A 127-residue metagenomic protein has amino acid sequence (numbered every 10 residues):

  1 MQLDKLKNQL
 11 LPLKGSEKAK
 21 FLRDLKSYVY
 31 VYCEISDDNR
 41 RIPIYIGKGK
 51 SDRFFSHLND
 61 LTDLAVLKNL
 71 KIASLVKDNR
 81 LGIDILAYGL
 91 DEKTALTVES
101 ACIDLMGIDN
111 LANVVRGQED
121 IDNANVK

Functional and structural regions predicted by a protein language model:
Q2-K127: Structure-specific nucleic-acid interaction/processing domains
